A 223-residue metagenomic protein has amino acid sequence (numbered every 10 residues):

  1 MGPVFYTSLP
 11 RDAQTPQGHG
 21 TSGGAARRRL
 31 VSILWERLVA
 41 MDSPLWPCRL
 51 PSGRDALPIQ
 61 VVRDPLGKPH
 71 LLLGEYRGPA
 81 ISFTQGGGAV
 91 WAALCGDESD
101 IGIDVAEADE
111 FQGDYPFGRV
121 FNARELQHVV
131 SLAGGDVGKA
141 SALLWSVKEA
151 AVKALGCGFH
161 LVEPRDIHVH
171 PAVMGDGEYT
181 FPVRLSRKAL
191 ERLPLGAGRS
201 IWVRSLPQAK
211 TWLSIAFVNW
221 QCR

Functional and structural regions predicted by a protein language model:
M1-R223: Core catalytic alpha/beta fold that binds nucleotide/phospho-ligands
